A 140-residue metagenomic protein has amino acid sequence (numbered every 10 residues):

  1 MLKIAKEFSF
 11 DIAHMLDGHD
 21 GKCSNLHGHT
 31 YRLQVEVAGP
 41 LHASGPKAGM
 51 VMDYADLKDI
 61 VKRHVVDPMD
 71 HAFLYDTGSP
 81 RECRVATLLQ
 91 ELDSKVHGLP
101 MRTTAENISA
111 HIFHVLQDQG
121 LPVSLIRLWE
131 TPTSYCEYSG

Functional and structural regions predicted by a protein language model:
M1-G140: Charge-rich, low-complexity N-terminal segments
